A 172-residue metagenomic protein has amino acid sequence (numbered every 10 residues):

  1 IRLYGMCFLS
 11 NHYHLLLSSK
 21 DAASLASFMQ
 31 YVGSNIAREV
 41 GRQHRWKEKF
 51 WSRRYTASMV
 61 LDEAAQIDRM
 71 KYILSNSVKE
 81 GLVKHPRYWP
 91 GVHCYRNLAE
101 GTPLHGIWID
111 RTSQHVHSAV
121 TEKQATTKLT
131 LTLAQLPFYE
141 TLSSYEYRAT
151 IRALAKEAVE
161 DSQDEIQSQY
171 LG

Functional and structural regions predicted by a protein language model:
I1-G172: Short catalytic/metal-binding and nucleic-acid-binding patches
